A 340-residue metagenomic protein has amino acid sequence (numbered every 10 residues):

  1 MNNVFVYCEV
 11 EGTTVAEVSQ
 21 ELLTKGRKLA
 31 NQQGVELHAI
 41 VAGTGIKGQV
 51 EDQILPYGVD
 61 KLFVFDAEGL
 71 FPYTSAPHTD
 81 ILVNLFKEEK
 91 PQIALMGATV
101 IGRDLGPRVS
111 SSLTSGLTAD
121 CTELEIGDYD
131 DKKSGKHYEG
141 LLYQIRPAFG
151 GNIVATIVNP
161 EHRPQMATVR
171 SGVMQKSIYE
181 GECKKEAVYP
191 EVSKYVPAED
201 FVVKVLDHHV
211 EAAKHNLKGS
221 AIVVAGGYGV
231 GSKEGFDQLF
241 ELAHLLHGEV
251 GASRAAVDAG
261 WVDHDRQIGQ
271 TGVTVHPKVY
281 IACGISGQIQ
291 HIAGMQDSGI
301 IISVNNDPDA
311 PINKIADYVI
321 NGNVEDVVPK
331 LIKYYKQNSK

Functional and structural regions predicted by a protein language model:
M1-K340: N-terminal glycine-rich FAD/FM-binding segment characteristic of electron-transfer flavoproteins
